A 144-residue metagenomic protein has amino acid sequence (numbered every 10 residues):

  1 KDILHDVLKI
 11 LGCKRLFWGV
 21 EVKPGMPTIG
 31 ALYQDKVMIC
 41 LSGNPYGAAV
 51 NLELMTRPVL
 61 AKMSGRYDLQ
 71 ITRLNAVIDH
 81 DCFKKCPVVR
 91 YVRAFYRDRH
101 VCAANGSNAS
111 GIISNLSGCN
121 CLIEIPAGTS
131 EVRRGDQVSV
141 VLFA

Functional and structural regions predicted by a protein language model:
K1-H5: Glycine/threonine-rich flexible loop motifs
V7-A144: Flexible glycine/proline-rich
